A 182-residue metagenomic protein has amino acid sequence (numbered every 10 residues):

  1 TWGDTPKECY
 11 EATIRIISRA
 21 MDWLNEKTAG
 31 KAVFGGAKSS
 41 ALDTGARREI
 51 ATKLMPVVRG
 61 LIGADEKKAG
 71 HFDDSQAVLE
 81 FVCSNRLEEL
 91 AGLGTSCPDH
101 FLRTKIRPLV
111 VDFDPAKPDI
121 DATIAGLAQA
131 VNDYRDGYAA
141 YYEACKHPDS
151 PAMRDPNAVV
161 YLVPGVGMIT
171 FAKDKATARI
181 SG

Functional and structural regions predicted by a protein language model:
T1: Catalytic palm active-site di-aspartate
K7, E11-G182: Domain-length cofactor-binding catalytic modules of enzymes
